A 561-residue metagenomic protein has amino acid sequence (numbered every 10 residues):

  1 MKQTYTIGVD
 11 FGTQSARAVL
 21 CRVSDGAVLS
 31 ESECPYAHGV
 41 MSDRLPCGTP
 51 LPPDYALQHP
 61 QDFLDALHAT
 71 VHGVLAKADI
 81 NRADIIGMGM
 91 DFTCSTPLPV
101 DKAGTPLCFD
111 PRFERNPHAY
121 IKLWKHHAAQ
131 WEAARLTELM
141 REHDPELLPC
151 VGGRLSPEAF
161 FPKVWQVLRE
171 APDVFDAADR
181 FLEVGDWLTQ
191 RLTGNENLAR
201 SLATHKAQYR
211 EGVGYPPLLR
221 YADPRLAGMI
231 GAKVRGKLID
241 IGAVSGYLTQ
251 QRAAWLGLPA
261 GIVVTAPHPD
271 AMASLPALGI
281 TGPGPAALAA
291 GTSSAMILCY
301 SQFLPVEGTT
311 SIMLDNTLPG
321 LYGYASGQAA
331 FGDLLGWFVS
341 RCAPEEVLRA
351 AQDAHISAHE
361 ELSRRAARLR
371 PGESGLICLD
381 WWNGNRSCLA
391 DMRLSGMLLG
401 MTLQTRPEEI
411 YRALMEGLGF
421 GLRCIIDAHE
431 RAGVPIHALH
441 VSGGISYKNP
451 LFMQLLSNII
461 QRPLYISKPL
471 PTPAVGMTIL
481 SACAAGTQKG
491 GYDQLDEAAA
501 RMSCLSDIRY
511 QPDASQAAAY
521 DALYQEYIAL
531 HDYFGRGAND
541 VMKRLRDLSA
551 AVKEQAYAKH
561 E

Functional and structural regions predicted by a protein language model:
M1-K2, T249-L258, H268-P285: Conserved phosphate-binding catalytic cores of ATP/NTP-utilizing and phosphoryl-transfer enzymes
M1-S42, I86-A134, D173, N195 (+3 more regions): Glycine/Thr-rich phosphate-binding loops that ligate phosphate moieties of nucleotide and other phosphorylated ligands
F11-T13, T137, H143-P269, L379-N383 (+2 more regions): Gly/Ser/Thr-rich active-site cleft segment
E33-N81, L123: N-terminal phosphate-binding loop and adjacent alpha-helix
L51-L57, Q130-R154, G284-A287, C483-A500: A polyampholytic, Gly/Pro-enriched intrinsically disordered region
L64-H72, F161-V164, P269-A273, F331 (+3 more regions): Short, hydrophobic/amphipathic alpha-helical packing segments that form internal helix faces or helix-helix interfaces
L67-I86, A171-V174, L218-G231, A254-L256 (+1 more regions): Phosphate/pyrophosphate-binding loops at sites that engage ATP/ADP/AMP, CoA/4′-phosphopantetheine, polyphosphate
